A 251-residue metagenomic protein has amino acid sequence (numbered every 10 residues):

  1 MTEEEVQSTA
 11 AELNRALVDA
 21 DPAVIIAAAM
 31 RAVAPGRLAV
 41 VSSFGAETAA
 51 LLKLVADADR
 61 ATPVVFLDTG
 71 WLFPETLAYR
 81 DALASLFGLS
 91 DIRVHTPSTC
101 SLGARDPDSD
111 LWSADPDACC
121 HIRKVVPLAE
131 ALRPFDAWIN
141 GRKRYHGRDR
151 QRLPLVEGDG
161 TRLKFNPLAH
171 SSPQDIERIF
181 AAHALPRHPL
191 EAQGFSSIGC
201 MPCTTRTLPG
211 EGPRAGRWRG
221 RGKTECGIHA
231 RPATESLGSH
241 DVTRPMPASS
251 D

Functional and structural regions predicted by a protein language model:
M1-D251: Nucleotide-activated chemistry modules centered on ATP-dependent adenylation/adenylyltransferase
